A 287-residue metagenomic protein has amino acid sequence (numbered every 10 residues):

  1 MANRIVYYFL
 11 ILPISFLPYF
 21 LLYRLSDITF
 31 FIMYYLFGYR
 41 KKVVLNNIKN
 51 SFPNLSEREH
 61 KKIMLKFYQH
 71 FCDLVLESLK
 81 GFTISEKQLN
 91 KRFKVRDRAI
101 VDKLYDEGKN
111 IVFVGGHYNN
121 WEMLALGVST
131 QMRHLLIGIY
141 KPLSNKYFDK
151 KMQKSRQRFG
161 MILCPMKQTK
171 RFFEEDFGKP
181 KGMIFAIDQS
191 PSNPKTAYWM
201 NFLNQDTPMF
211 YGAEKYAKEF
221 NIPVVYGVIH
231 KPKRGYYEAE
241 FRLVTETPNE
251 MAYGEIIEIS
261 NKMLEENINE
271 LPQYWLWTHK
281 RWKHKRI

Functional and structural regions predicted by a protein language model:
M1-G115, K150-K154, G160: Membrane-anchoring hydrophobic helices of lipid-metabolizing enzymes
I5, R40, F93, P165 (+2 more regions): Soluble or luminal CAZymes and related metallo-dependent hydrolases
I14-L17, N119-A125, E175-D188: Short, composition-biased local secondary-structure segments
Y19, Y23, G138-P142, D188 (+1 more regions): An N-terminal domain-start capping segment
Y34, N90, V114, K141-P142 (+2 more regions): A generic secondary-structure micro-motif detector that highlights 1-2 residue hydrophobic/ambivalent hotspots embedded
K42, E122, D149-K150, R171 (+2 more regions): Residue-level marker for well-ordered alpha-helical positions
N54-R58, K62-L65, K103-Y105, Q131 (+1 more regions): Non-catalytic C-terminal accessory region of glycerolipid acyltransferases and related lyso-lipid remodeling enzymes
E107-K167, S192-N201, T207: Catalytic core of membrane glycerolipid acyltransferases/transacylases, capturing the structured, soluble-facing
